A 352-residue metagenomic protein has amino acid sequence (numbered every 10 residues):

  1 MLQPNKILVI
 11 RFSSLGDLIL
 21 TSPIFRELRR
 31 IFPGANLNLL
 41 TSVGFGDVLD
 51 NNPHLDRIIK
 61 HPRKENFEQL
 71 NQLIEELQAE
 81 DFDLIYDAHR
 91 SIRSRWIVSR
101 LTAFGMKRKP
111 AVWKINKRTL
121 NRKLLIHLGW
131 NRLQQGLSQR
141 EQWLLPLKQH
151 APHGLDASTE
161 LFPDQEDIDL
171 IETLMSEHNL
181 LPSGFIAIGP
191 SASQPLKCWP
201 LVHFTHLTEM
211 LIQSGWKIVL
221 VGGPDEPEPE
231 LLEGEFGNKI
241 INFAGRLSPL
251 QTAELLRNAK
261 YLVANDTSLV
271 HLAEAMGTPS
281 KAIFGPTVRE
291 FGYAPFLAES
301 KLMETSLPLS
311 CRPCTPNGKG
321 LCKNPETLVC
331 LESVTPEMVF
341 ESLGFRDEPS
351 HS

Functional and structural regions predicted by a protein language model:
M1-S352: Catalytic machinery of carbohydrate-active enzymes, primarily nucleotide-sugar-dependent glycosyltransferases
